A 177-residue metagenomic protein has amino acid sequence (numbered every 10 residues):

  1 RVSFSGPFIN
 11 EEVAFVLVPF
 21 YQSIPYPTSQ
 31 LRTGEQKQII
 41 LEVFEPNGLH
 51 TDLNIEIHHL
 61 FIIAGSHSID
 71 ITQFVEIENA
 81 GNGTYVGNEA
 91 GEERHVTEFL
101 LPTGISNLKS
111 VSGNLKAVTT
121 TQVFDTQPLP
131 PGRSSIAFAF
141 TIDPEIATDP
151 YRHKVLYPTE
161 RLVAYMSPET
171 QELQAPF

Functional and structural regions predicted by a protein language model:
R1-F177: Lumenal/extracellular ectodomains and adaptor appendage modules of the eukaryotic vesicle/secretory system
